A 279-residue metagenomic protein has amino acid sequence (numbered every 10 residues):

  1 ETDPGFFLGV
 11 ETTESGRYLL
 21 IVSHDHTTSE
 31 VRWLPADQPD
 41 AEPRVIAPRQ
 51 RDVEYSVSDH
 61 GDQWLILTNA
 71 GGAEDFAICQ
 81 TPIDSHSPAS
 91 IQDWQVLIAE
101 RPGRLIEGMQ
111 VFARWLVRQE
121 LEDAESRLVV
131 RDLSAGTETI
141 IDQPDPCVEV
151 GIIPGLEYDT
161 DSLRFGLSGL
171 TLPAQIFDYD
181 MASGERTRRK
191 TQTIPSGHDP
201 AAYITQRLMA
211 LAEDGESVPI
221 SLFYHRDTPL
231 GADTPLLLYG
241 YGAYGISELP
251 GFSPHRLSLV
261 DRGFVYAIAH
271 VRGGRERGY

Functional and structural regions predicted by a protein language model:
E1-F7, P35-E54, P82-I106, Q110 (+2 more regions): Multi-bladed beta-propeller domains
D3-V22, R49-T68, E100-W115, P146-G166 (+2 more regions): Conserved beta-propeller blade repeats
E14-G16, V22, H26-L34, C79-T81 (+1 more regions): Beta-propeller blade termini and top-face loops
G16, Q143-P144, V150-Y279: Serine-hydrolase catalytic core recognition
L20, D25-V31, P39-D40, S58 (+1 more regions): Amphipathic alpha-helical
T27, P39-D40, Q63, G72-E74 (+4 more regions): Short acidic/polar mixed-charge low-complexity motifs
T27-W33, G72-Q80, A124-V130, T171-D178: Structural motif
E54-I83, S87, Q92-E120, E125 (+1 more regions): Non-catalytic accessory/interaction domains
